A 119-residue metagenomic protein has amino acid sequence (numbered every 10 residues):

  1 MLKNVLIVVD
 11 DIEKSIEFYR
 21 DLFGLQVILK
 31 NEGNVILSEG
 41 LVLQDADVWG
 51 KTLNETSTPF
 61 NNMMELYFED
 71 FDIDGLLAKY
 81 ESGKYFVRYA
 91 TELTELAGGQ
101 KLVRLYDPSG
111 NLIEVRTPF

Functional and structural regions predicted by a protein language model:
M1, T58-M63, A97: Short glycine-enriched loop/turn motifs at secondary-structure junctions
M1-K14, M64-L66, F119: N-terminal beta-strand motif that seeds the catalytic metal site of vicinal oxygen chelate
V5-I7, D45-A46, E95-A97, R104 (+1 more regions): Short beta->alpha transition motifs characteristic of CBS
D11-Q26: Amphipathic alpha-helical segments
I12, L66-L112: Vicinal oxygen chelate
I16, V35, Q44, V87-A90: A generic "structured core" feature
G24-L29, F86-A90: Short secondary-structure junctions
Q26-N61, L112-T117: Conserved short beta-strand elements that form part of the metal-binding/catalytic scaffold of enzyme active sites
